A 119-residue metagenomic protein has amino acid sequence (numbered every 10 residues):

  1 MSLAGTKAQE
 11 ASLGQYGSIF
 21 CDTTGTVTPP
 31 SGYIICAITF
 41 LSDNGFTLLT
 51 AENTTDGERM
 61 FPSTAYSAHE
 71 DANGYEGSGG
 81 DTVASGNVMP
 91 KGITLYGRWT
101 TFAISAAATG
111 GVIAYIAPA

Functional and structural regions predicted by a protein language model:
M1-Q9: Activation corresponds to long, low-complexity, non-globular regions
Q9, C21, A51, T55 (+1 more regions): Intrinsic disorder/low-complexity signal
S12, Y16, D22-P30, H69 (+2 more regions): Beta-sandwich interaction modules
Q15-T50, A103: Beta-rich globular "head" domains
N44-S67, G110-A119: Short, surface-exposed beta-strand/strand-loop-strand elements in extracellular ectodomains
S105-A107: Beta-strand-rich extracellular modules
